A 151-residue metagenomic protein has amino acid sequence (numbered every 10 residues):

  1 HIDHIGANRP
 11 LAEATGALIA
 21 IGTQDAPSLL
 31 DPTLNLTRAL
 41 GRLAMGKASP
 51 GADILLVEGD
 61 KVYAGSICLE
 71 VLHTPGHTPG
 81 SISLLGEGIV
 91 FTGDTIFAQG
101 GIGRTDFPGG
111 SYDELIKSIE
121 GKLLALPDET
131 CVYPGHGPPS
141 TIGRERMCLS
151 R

Functional and structural regions predicted by a protein language model:
H1-V62, M147-R151: Active-site HxH/HxHxD metal-binding segment of metal-dependent hydrolases
N35-L40, K61, I67-R151: Metallo-beta-lactamase
